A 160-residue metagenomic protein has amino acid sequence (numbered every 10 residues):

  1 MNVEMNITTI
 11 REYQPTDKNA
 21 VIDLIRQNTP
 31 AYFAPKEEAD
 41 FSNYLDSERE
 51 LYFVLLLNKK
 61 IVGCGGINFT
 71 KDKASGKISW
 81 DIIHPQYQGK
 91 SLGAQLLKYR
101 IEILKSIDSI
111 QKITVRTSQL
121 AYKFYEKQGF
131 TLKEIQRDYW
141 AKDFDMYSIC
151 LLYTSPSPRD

Functional and structural regions predicted by a protein language model:
I7-V21: A short beta-loop-alpha structural element at the N-terminal edge of CoA-dependent acyl/N-acetyltransferase catalytic
Y32-F53: Active-site rim helix/loop that mediates acceptor-substrate recognition in acyltransferases
V54, K60-N68, K77, I82: Conserved beta-strand in the GNAT
F69-S79, Q88, I107: A conserved beta-turn-beta hairpin within the catalytic core of GNAT-like acetyltransferases that forms part
G89-E102: Conserved acetyl-CoA-binding loop-helix of GNAT-fold acetyltransferases
L104-T117: Conserved GNAT acetyl-CoA-binding A-motif
T114-R116, E126, T131-S148: Conserved catalytic-core motifs of GNAT/GCN5-like acyltransferases
Y153-D160: Conserved small/polar residues in nucleotide/adenosyl-binding loops
